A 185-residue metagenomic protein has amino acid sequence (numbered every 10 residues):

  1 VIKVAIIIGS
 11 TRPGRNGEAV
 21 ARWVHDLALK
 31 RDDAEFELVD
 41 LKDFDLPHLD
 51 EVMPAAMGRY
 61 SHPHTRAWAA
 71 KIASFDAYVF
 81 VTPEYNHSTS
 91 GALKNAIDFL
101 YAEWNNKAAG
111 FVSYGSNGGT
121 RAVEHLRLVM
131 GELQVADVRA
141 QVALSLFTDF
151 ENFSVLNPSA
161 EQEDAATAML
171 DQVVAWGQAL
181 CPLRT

Functional and structural regions predicted by a protein language model:
V1-T82, H87-K94, F99, F153-T185: N-terminal beta1-alpha1-beta2 submodule of the flavodoxin-like/Rossmannoid cofactor-binding fold
D45, L49, L100, Q134 (+2 more regions): Glycine-rich, flexible loop/turn motifs
N105-F147, A160-A165: Short, glycine-/small-residue-rich phosphate/pyrophosphate-handling segment
